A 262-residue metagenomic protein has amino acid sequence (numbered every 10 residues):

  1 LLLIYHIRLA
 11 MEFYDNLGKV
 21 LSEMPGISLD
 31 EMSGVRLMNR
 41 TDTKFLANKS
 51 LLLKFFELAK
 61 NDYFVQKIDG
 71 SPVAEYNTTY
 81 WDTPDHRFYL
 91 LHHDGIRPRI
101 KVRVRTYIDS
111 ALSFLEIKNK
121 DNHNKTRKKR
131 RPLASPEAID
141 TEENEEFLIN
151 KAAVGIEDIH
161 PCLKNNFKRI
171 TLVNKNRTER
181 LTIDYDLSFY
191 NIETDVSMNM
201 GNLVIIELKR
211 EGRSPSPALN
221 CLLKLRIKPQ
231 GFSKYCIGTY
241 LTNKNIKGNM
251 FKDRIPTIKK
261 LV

Functional and structural regions predicted by a protein language model:
L3-V262: Phosphate-end processing signature that detects enzymes handling 5′-triphosphorylated RNA and polyphosphate
